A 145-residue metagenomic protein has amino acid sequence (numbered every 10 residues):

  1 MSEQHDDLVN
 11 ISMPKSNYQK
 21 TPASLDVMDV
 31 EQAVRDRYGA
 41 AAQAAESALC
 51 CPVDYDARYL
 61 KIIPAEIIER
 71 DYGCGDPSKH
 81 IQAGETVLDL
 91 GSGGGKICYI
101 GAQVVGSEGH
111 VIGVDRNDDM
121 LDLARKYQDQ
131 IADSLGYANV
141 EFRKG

Functional and structural regions predicted by a protein language model:
S2-V53: N-terminal auxiliary segments of SAM/dcSAM-dependent transferases
M28, Q32, D71, V114: Electropositive phosphate-/nucleotide-binding environments in soluble metabolic enzymes
A33, D76, K96: Short Gly/charged-rich anion-binding patches and loops
D36, A57-E66, D129, S134: Polar/charged alpha-helical tracts
C50-T86, I100-V104: Conserved alpha-helix/loop element of class I SAM-dependent methyltransferases that forms part of the SAM/SAH-binding
T86-L90, G94-G145: Class I SAM-dependent methyltransferase SAM/SAH-binding core
